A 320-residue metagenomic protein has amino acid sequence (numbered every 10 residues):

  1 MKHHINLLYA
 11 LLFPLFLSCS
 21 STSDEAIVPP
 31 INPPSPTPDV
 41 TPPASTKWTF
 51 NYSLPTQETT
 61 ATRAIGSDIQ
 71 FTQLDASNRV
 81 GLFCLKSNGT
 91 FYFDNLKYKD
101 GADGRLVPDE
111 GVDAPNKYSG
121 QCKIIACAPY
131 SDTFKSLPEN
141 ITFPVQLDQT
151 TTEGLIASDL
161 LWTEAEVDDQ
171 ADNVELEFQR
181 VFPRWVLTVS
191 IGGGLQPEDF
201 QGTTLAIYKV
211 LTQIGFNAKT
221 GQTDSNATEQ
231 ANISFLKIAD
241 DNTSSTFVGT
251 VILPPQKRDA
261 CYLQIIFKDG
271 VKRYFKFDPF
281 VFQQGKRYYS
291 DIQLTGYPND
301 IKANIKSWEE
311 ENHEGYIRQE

Functional and structural regions predicted by a protein language model:
M1-L8: Bacterial N-terminal signal peptides that target proteins for export
Y9-S18: Bacterial N-terminal signal peptides
S18-E320: Sec-type signal peptide cleavage vicinity
